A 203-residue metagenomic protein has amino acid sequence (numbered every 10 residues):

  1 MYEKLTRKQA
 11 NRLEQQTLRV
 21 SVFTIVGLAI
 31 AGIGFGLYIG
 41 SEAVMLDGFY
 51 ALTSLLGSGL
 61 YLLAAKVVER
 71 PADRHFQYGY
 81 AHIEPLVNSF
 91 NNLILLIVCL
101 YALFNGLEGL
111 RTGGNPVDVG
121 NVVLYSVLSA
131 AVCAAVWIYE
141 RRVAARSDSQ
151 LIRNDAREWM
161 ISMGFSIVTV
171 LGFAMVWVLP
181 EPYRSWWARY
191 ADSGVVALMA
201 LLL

Functional and structural regions predicted by a protein language model:
Y2-V20, I39, A43, D47-L203: Alpha-helical transmembrane segments and adjacent TM-loop junctions that form the membrane-embedded core of multi-pass
R19-G32: The first (N-terminal) embedded transmembrane alpha-helix
F35-G36: Hydrophobic alpha-helical transmembrane segments
